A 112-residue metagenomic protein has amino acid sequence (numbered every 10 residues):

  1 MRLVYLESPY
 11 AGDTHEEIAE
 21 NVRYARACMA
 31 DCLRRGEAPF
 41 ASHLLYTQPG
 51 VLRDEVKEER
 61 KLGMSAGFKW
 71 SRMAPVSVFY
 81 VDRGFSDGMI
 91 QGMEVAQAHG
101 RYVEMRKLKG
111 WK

Functional and structural regions predicted by a protein language model:
M1-K112: Catalytic phosphate/metal-binding cores of nucleic-acid and nucleotide-processing enzymes, i.e., regions that mediate
